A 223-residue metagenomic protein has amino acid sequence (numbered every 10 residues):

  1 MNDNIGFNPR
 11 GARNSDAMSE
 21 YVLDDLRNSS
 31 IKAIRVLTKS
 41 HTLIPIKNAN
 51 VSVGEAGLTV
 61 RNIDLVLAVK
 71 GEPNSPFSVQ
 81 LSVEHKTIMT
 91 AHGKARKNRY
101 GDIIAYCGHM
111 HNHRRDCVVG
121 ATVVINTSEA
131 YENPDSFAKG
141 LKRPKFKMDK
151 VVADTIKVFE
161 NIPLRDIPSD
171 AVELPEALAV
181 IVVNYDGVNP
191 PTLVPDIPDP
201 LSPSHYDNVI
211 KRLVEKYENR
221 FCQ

Functional and structural regions predicted by a protein language model:
M1-A12, Y21-R35, L43-N50, D116 (+1 more regions): C-terminal tail/extension regions appended to the core domain(s) of diverse proteins
N14-M18, D102: Conserved alpha-helical elements of sugar-nucleotide-dependent glycosyltransferases
L37-P76: Active-site metal-binding core of divalent-cation-utilizing nuclease and nuclease-like domains
L65-L67, V79-M89, I103: Conserved catalytic cores of phosphodiester-cleaving nucleases, focusing on short active-site segments
K86-N98: Surface-exposed cleft-lining segments at the edges of enzyme active sites
R96-H113, I162-P163: Short, charged, amphipathic alpha-helix that recurs within catalytic cores of restriction-modification and other
H113-V119: Glycine-rich phosphate/pyrophosphate-binding loops and their adjacent beta-strand/loop elements at enzyme active sites
T122-E129: Short beta-alpha junction loops
